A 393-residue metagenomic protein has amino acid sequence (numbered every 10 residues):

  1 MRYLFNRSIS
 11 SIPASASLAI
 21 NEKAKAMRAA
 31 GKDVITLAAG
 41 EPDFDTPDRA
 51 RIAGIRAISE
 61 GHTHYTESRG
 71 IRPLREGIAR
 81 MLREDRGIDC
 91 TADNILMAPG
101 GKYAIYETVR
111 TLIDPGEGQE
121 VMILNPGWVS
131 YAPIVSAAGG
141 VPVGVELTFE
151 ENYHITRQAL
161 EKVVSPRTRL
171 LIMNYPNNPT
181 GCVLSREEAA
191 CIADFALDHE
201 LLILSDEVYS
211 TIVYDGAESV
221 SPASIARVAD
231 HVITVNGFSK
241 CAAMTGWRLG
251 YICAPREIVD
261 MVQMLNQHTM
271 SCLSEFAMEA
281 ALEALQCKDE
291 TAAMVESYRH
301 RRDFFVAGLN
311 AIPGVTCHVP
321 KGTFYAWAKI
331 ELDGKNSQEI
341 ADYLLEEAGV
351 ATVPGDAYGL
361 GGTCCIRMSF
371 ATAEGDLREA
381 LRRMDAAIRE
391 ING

Functional and structural regions predicted by a protein language model:
R2-F5, P13-S15, I20-V34, E41-A57 (+1 more regions): PLP-dependent class I/II
I9: Substrate/cofactor-recognition hotspot
A38-E41, R56-R75: A glycine-/small-polar-enriched, mobile loop at the entrance of the PLP active site in fold-type I
